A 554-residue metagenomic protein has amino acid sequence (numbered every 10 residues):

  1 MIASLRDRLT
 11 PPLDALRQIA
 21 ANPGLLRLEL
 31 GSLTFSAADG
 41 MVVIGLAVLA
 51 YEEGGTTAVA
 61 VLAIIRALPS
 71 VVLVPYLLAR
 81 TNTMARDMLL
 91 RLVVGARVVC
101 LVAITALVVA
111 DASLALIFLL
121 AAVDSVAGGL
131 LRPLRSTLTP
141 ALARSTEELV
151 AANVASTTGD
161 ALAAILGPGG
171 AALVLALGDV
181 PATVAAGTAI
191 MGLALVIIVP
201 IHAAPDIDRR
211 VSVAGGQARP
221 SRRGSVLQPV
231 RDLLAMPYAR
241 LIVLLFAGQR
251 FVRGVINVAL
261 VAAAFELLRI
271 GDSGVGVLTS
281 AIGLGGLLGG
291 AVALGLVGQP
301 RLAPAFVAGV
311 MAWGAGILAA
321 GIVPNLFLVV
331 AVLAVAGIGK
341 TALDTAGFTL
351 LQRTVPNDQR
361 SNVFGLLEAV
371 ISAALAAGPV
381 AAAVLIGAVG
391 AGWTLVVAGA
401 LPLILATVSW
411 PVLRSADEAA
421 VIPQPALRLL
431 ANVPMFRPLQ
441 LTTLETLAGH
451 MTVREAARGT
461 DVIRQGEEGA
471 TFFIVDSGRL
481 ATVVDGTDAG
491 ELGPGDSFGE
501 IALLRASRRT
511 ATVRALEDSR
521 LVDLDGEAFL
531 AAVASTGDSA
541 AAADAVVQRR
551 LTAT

Functional and structural regions predicted by a protein language model:
I2-L26, A204-L244: Juxtamembrane intracellular "pre-TM" segments in multi-pass secondary transporters
A21-E29, T56, L114-F118, S225 (+4 more regions): Primarily residues marking transmembrane-helix entry/exit sites
L26-V43, I65-T81, A85-V98, L116-L175 (+4 more regions): Substrate-agnostic recognition of the 12-TM MFS/MFS-like secondary transporter fold
E29-L33, A37-G45, E52, G178-A185 (+3 more regions): A single, central transmembrane helix in multi-pass transporters
V71-V99, A103-I104, L227, L234 (+2 more regions): C-terminal transmembrane bundle of multi-pass solute transporters/carriers
L114-S125, A151-V211, L278-S280, L284 (+2 more regions): Hydrophobic alpha-helical transmembrane segments
A426-L429, Q440-T446, R508-T510, G526-T554: A small-molecule sensor/coupling module
A426-R505, R509-A511: Regulatory nucleotide-sensing modules
